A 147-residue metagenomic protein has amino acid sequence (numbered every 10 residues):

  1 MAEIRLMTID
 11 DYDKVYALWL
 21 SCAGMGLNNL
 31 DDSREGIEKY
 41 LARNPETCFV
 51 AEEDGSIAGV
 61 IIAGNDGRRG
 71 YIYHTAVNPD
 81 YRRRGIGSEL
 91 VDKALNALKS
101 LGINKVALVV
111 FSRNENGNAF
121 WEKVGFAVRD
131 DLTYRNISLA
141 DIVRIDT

Functional and structural regions predicted by a protein language model:
A2-V15: A short beta-loop-alpha structural element at the N-terminal edge of CoA-dependent acyl/N-acetyltransferase catalytic
E38-V50, Y71: A short helix-loop-beta-strand connector motif used in the catalytic cores of GNAT acetyltransferases and, in some
V50, S56-G64, Y71-A76: Conserved beta-strand in the GNAT
G64-Y73, R82, R129-L132: A conserved beta-turn-beta hairpin within the catalytic core of GNAT-like acetyltransferases that forms part
T75-R82, V110-F111: A short, internal acetyl-CoA/4′-phosphopantetheine-binding micro-motif in the GNAT/acyltransferase core
R83-N96, K123: Conserved acetyl-CoA-binding loop-helix of GNAT-fold acetyltransferases
L98-V110: Conserved GNAT acetyl-CoA-binding A-motif
L108-G117, N136-L139: Conserved beta-strand-loop-alpha-helix junction that forms the acyl-donor binding cleft
